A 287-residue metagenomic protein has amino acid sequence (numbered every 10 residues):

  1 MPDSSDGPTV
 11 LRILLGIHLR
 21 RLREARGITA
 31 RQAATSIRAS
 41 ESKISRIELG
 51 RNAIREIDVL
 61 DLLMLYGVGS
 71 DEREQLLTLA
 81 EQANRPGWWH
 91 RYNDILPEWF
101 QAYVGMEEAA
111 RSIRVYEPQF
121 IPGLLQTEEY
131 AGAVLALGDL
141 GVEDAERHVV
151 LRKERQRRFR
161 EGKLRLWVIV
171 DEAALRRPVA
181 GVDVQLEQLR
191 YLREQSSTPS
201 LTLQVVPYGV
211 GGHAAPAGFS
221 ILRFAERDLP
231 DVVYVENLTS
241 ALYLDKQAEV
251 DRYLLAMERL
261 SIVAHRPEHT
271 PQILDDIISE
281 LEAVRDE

Functional and structural regions predicted by a protein language model:
P2-I17, R21, A25, A30-T35 (+5 more regions): Interdomain hinge/linker segments and adjacent boundary elements that couple functional modules
I28, A39, L201: Short glycine/serine/threonine/alanine-rich loop segments
R31, E41-K43: Key DNA-contact positions within bacterial/archaeal DNA-binding proteins
R38, T78, G211: Positions that flank functional sites
S42, Q82, A215: Short Asp/Glu-rich motifs
G181-E287: C-terminal regulatory/effector modules of DNA-binding transcriptional regulators
